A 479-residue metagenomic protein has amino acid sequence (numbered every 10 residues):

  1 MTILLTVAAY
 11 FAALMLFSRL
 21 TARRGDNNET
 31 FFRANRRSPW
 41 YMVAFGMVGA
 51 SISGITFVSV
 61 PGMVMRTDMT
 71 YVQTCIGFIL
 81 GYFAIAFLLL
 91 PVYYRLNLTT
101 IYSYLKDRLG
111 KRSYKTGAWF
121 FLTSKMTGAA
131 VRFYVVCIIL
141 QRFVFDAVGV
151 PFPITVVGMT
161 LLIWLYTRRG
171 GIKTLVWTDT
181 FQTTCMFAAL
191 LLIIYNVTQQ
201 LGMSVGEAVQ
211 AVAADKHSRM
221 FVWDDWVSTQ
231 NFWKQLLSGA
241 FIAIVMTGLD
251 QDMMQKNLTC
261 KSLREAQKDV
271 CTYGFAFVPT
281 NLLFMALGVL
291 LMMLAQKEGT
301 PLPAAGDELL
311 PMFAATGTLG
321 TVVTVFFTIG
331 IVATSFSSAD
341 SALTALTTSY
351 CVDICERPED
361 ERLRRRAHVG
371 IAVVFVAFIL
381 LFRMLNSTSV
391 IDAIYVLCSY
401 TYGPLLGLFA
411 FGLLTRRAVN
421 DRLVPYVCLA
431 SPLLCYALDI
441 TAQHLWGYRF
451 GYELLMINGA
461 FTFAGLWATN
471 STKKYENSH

Functional and structural regions predicted by a protein language model:
M1-H479: Membrane-embedded helix-loop-helix hairpins and adjacent transmembrane boundary segments in multi-pass transporters
